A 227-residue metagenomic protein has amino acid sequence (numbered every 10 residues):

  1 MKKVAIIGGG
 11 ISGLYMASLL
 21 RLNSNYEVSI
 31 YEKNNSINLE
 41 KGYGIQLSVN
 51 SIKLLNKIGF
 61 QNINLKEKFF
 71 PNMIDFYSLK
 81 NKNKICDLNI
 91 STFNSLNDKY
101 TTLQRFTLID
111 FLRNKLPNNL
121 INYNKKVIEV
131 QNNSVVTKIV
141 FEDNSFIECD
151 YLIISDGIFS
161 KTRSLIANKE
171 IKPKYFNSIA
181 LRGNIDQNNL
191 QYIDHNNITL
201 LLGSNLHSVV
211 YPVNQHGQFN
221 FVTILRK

Functional and structural regions predicted by a protein language model:
M1-S12: Beta1/beta-strand and adjacent pyrophosphate-binding region of the FAD-binding site in flavoprotein oxidoreductases
K2-V4, R21, S48-D186: Conserved N-terminal helical subregion
K3, Y26-S29, Q218-F221: Residues at the starts of beta-strands that form the adenosine-phosphate
S12, S36, F159: Conserved Rossmann-like nucleotide-cofactor binding loop
R21-K41: Glycine-rich FAD pyrophosphate-binding loop
S36-L54: Conserved N-terminal glycine-rich FAD pyrophosphate-binding loop of Rossmann-like flavoproteins
N196-K227: Active-site substrate-recognition segment that forms the wall of the catalytic cavity or substrate channel
